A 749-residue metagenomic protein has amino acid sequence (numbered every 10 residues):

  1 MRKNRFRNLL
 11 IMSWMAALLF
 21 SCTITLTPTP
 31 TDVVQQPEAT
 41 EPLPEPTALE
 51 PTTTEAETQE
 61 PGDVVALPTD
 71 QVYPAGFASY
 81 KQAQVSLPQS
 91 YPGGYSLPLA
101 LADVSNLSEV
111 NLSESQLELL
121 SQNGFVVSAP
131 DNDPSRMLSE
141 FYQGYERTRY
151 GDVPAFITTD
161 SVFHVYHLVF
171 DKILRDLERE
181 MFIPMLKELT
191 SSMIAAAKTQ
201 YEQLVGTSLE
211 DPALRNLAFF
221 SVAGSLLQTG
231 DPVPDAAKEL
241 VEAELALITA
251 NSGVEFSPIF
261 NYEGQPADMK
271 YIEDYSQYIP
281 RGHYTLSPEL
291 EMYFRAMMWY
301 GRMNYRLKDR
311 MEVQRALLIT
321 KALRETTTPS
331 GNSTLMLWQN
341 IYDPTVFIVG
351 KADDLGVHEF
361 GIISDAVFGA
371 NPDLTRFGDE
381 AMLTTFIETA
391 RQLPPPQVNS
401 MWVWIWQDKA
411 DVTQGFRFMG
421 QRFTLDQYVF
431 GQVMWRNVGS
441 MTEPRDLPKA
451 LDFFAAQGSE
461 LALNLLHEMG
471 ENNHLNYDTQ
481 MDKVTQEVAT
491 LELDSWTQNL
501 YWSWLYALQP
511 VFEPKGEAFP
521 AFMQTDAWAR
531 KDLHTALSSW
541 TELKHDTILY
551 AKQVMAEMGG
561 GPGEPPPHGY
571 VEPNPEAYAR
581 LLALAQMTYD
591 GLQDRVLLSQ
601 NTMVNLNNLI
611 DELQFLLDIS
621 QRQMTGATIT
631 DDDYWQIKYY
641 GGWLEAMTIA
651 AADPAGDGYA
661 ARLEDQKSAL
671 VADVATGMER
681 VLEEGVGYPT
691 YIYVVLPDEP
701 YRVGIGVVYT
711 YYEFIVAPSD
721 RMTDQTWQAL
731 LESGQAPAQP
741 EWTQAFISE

Functional and structural regions predicted by a protein language model:
M1-V65, T69, I747-E749: Intrinsically disordered, low-complexity Ser/Thr/Pro-rich tracts
E55-E749: Long, non-catalytic protein-protein interaction scaffolds
